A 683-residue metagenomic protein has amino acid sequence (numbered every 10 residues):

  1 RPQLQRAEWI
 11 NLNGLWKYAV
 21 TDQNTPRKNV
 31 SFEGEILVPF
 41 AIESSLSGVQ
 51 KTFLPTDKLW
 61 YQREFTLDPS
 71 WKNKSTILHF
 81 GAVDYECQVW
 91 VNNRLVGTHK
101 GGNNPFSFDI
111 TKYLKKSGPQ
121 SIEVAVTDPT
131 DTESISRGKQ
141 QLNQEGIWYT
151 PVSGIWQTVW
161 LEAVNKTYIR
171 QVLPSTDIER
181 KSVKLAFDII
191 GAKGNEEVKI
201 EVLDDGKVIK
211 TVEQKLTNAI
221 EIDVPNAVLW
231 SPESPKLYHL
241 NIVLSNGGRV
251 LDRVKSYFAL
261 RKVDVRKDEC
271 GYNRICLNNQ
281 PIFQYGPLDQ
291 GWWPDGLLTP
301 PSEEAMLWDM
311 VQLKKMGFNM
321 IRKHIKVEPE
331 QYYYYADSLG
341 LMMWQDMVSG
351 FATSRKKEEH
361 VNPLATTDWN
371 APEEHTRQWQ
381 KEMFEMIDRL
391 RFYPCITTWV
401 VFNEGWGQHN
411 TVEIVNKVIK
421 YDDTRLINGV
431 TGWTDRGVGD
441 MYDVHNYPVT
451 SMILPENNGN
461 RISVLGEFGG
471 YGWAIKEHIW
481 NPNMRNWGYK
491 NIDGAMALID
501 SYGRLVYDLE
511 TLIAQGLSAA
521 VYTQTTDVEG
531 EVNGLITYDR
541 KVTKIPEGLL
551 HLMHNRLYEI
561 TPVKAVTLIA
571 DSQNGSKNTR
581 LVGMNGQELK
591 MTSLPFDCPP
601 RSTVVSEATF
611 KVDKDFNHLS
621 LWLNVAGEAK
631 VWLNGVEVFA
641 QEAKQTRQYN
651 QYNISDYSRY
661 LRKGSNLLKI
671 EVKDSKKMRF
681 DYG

Functional and structural regions predicted by a protein language model:
R1-G48, S121, A125, P129-S134 (+9 more regions): Accessory carbohydrate-binding/adhesion or oligomerization-edge regions at the termini of glycan-active proteins
P2, K17-Q23, K51-T52, T56-Y168 (+4 more regions): Accessory beta-strand-rich segments of carbohydrate-active enzymes
A7-P26, V83, T150-G154, L161 (+3 more regions): Substrate-binding clefts and catalytic carboxylate motifs of secreted carbohydrate-active enzymes
I42-V91, G97-K100, S134, E162 (+10 more regions): Active-site-adjacent substrate/metal-binding segments within catalytic domains of carbohydrate-active enzymes
V91, S182-Q214: Beta-strand-rich binding/interaction modules
A163-K193, E269-R274, N555-P562: Surface beta-strand/loop "capping" patches
A352, N403, I419-T434, S518 (+1 more regions): Aromatic-lined carbohydrate-recognition surfaces of secreted/lumenal glycan-active proteins
G407-Y421, T431-N458, W473, T525-K541: Substrate-binding cleft/loops of secretory-pathway carbohydrate-active enzymes
